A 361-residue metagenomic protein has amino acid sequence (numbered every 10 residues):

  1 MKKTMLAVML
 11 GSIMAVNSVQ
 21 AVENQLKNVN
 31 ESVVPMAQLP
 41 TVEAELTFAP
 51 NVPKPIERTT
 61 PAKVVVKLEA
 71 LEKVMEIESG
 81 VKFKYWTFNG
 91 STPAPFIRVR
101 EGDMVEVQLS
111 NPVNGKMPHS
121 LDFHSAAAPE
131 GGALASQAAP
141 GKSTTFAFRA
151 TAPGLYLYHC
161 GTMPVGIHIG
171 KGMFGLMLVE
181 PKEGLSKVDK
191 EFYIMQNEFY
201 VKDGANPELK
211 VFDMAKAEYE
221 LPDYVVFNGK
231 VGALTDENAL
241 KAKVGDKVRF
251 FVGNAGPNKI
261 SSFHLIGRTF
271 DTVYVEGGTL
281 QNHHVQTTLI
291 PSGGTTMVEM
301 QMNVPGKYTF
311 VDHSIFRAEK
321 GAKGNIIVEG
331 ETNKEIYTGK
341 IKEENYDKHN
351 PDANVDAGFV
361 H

Functional and structural regions predicted by a protein language model:
M1-Q20: Gram-negative bacterial Sec-dependent N-terminal signal peptides
L10, A21-H361: Copper-binding active sites and cupredoxin-like electron-transfer domains, recognizing His/Cys-rich ligand loops
